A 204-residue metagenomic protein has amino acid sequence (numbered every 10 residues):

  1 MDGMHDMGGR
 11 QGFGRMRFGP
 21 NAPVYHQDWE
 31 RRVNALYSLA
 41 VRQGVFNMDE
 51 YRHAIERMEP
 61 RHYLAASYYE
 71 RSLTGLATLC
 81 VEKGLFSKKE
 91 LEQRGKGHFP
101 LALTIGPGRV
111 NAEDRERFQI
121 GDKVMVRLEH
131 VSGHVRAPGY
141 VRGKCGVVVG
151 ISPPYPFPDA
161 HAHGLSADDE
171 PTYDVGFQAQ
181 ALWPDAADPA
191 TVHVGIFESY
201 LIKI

Functional and structural regions predicted by a protein language model:
M1, P100-L103, K203-I204: Basic/polar N-terminal segments that are highly enriched at the extreme N-terminus, encompassing both cleavable
M1-K96: N-terminal intrinsically disordered, low-complexity, charge/repeat-rich segments that act as generic
G14-Y37, V41, E59, G108-I120 (+1 more regions): Basic/aromatic-rich interaction segments and small domains that mediate binding to polyanionic partners
L79, A102-G106, N111: Compositionally biased, charged N-terminal/linker segments
Q93-I105: Short, basic/aromatic beta-hairpin or loop at an interaction surface
